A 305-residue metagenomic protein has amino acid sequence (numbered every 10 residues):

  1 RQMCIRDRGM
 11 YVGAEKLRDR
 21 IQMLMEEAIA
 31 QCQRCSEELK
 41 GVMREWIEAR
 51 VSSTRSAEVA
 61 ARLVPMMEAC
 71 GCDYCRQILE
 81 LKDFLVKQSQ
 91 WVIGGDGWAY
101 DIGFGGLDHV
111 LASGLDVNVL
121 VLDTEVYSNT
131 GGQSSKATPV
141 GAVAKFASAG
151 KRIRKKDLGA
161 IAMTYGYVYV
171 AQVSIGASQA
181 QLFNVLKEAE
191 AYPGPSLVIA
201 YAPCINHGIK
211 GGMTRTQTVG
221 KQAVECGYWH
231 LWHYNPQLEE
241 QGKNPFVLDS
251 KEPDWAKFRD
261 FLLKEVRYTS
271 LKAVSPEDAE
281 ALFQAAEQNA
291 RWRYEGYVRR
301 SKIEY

Functional and structural regions predicted by a protein language model:
R1-C4: Short, small-residue-biased leader/transition segments that mark boundaries at the very start of proteins
D7-E15, Y100, S148-R152, Q172-G176 (+2 more regions): Hydrophobic alpha-helical scaffolding
R18-C70, E287, Y294, R299-S301: Low-complexity, highly charged intrinsically disordered N-terminal segments that act as targeting/localization
L24, E68-S196, P203-I205, I209-C226: Thiamine diphosphate
L111, A290-R291: A short hydrophobic/aromatic micro-motif that marks alpha-helical segments and, especially, helix-coil
L182-D278, A285, V298-R300: Glycine/aspartate-rich loop-and-adjacent alpha/beta segment that forms the canonical ThDP
E304: Segments forming glycine/polar-rich beta-alpha architectures that bind adenosine-containing cofactors
